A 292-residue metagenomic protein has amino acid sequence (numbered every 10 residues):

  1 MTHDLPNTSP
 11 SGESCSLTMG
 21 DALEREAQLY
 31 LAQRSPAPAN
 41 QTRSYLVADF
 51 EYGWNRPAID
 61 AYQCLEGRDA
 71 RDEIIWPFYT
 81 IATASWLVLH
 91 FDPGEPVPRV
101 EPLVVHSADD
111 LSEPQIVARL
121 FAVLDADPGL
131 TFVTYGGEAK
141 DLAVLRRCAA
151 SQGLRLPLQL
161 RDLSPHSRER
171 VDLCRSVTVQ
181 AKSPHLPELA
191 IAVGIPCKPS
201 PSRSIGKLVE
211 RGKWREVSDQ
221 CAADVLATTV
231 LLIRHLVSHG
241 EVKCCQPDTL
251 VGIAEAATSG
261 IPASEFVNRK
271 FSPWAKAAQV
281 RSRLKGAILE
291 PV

Functional and structural regions predicted by a protein language model:
M1-V292: DEDD superfamily 3′-5′ metal-dependent exonuclease/proofreading module
